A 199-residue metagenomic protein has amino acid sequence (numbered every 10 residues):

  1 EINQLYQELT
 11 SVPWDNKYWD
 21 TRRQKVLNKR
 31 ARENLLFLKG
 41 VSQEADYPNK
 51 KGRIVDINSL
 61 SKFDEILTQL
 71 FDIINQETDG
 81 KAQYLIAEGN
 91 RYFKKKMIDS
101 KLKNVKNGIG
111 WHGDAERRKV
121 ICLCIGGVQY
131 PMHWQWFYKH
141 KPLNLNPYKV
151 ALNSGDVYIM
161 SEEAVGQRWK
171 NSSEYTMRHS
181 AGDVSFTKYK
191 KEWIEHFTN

Functional and structural regions predicted by a protein language model:
E1-N199: Non-heme Fe(II) oxygenase metal-center motifs and adjacent flexible, charged/small-residue loops
